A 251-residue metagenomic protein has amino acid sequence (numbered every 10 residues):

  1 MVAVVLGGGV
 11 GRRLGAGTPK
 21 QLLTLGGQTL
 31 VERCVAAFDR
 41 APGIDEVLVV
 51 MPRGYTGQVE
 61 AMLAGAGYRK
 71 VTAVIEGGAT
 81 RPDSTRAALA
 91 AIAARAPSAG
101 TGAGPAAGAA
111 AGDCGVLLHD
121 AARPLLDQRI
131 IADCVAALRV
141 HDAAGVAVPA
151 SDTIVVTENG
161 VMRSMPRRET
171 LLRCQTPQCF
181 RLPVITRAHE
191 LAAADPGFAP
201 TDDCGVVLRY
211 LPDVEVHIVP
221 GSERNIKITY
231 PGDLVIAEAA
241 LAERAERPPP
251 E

Functional and structural regions predicted by a protein language model:
M1-V4, A37-R40, D202-C204, E223-N225 (+1 more regions): SAM-dependent methyltransferases
M1-V59, T72: N-terminal glycine-rich phosphate-binding loop and ensuing alpha1 helix
R12, A121-L125: Acidic metal-phosphate-binding loop of nucleotide-sugar-dependent transferases
L14, V59-E60, C134, A237: Hydrophobic packing residues within well-ordered alpha-helices of enzyme cores
A41, A66-Y68, L211: Acidic-histidine catalytic/liganding microenvironments
A64-C114: Short phosphate-binding loop-to-helix
G115-H119: Short aromatic-hydrophobic micro-motifs that form the base-stacking/packing surface for donor nucleotide recognition
L125-V219, E251: Conserved core of the sugar-phosphate nucleotidyltransferase
